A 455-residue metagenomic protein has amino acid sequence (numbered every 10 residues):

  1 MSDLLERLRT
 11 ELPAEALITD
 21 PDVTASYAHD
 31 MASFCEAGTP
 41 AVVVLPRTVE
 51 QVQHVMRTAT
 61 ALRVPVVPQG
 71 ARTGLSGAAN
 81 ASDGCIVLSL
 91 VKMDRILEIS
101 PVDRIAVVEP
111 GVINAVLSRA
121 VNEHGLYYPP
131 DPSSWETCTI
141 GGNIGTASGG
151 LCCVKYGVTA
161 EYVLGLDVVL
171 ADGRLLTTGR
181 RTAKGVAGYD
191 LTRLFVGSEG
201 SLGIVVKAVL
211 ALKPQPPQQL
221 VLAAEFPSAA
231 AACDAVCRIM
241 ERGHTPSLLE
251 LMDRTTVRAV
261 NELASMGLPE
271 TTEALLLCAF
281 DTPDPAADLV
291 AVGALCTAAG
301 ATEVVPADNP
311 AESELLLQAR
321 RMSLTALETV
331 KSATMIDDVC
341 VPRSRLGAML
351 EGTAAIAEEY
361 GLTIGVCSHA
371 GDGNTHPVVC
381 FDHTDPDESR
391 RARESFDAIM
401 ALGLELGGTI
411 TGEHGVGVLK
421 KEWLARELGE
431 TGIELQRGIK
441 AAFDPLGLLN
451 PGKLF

Functional and structural regions predicted by a protein language model:
M1-F455: Noncatalytic alpha-helical scaffold of FAD-dependent oxidoreductases
